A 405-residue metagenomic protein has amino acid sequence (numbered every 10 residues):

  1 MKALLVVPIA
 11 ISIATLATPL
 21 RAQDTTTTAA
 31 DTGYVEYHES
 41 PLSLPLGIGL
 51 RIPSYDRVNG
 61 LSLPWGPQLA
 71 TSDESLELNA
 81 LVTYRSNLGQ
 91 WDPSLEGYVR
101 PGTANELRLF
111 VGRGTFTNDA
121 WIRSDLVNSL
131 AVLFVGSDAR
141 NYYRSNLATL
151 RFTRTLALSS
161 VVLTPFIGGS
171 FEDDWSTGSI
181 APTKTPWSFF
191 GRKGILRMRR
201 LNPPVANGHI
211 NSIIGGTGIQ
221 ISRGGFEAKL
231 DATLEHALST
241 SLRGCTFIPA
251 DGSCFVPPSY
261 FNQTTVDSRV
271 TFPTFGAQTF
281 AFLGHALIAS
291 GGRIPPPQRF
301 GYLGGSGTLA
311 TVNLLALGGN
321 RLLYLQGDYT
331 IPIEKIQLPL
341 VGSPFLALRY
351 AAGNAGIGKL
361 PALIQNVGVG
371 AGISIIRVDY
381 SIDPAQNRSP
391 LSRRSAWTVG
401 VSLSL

Functional and structural regions predicted by a protein language model:
M1-L5: Positively charged n-region of N-terminal signal peptides that target proteins for export
V6-T15: Bacterial N-terminal signal peptides
A17-D24: Boundary at the C-terminal end of the N-terminal hydrophobic targeting segment
D31-A80, L230-H236, P344-Y350: Transmembrane beta-strand segments of Gram-negative outer membrane beta-barrel proteins
D31-Y37, P41, L107-R151, P182-L348 (+3 more regions): C-terminal outer-membrane beta-barrel translocator/porin domains of Gram-negative envelope proteins and their
L69-T71, Y84, G97-P101, R154-L156 (+6 more regions): Residue-level signature of outer-membrane beta-barrel architecture
D73-L78, T103-L107, S159-P165, D174-S176 (+4 more regions): Repeated loop/turn-to-beta-strand initiation elements of outer-membrane beta-barrel proteins
K359-L405: C-terminal beta-signal and terminal closure region of outer-membrane beta-barrel proteins
